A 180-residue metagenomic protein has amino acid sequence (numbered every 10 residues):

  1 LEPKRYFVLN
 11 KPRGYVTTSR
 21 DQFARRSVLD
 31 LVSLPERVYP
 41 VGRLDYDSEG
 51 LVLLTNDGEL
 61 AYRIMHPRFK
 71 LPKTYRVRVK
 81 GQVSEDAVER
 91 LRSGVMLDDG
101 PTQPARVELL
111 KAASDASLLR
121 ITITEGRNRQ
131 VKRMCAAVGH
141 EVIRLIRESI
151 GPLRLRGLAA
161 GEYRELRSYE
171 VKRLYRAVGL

Functional and structural regions predicted by a protein language model:
L1-L180: Basic, flexible Lys/Arg- and Gly-enriched helix-loop patches that mediate nucleic-acid binding at interfaces with rRNA
